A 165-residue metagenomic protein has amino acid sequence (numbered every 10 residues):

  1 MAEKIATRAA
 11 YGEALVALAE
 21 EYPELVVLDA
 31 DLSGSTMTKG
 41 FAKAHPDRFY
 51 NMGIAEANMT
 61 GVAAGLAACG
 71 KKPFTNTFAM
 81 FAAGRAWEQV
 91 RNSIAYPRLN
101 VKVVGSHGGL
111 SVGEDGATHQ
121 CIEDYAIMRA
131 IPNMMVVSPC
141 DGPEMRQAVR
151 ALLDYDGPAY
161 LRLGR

Functional and structural regions predicted by a protein language model:
M1-R165: Thiamine diphosphate
